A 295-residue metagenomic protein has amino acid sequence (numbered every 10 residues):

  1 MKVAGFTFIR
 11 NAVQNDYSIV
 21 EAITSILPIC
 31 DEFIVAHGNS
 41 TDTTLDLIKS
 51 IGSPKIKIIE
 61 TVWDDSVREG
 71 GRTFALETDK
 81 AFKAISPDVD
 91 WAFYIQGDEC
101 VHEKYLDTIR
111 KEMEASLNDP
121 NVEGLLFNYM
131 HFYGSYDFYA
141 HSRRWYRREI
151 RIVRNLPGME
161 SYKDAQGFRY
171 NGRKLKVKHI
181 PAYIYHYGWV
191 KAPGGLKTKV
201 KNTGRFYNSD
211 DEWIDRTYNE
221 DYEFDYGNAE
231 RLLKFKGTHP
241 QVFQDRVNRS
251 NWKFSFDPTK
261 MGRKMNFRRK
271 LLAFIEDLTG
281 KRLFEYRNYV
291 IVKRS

Functional and structural regions predicted by a protein language model:
K2-T7, I26, E32-V35, I184: Hydrophobic targeting segments
V3-N11, D16-S18, T41-Y94: Active-site-proximal specificity loops/subdomain of glycosyltransferases
I19-S25: Short amphipathic alpha-helix
P28, I51-S53, P87, D119-P120 (+2 more regions): Short, well-ordered coil/turn elements that cap or connect secondary structure elements
D31-N39, T61: Short beta-strand/loop segment that forms part of the nucleotide-sugar
T73-D79, E103-S295: Catalytic-site signature of metal-activated, phosphate-bearing donor transferases, centered on the GT-A/GT-A-like
Q96-C100: The conserved acidic donor/metal-binding loop of glycosyltransferases
